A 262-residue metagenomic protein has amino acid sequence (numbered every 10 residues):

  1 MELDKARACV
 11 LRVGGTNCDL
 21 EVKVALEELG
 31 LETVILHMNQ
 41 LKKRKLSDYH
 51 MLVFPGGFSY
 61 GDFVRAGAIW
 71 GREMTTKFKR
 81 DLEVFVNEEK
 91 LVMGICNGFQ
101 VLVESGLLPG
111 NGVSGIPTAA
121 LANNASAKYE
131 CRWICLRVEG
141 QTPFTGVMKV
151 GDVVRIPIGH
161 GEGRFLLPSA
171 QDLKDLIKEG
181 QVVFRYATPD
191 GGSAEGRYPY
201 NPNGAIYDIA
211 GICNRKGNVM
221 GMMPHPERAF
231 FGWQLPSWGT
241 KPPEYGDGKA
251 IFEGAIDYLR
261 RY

Functional and structural regions predicted by a protein language model:
M1-I95, F99-P109, S114, A122-E130 (+3 more regions): N-terminal beta1-alpha1 cap of cysteine-dependent amidohydrolase-like domains
Q40-K42, L82-E88, P117-Y262: Amide-donor transfer/coupling interface in amidating biosynthetic enzymes
